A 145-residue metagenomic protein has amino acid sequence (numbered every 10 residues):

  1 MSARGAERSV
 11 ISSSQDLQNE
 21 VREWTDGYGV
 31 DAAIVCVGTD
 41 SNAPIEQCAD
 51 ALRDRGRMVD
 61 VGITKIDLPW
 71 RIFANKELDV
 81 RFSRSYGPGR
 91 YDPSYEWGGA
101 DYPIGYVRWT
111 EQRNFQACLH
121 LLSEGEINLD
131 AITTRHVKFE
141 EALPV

Functional and structural regions predicted by a protein language model:
M1-Q47: Adenosine-nucleotide cofactor-binding segment
E7-R8, D79, N128: Conserved beta-strand segments of alpha/beta enzyme cores
Q15-D16, E23, E46-A49, G98-V145: C-terminal hydrophobic helical "lid"/dimerization subdomain of Rossmann-like NAD(P)H-dependent oxidoreductases
Q15-L17, I66-D67, P88, V137: Positions that flank functional sites
E20-V21, W70, D92, E141: Short Asp/Glu-rich motifs
A32-V35, R57-D60, D130-T133: Short catalytic-loop micro-motif centered on adjacent basic/acidic residues
S41-A117: Glycine-rich phosphate-binding loop and adjacent beta-alpha segment of Rossmann(oid) nucleotide-cofactor-binding
